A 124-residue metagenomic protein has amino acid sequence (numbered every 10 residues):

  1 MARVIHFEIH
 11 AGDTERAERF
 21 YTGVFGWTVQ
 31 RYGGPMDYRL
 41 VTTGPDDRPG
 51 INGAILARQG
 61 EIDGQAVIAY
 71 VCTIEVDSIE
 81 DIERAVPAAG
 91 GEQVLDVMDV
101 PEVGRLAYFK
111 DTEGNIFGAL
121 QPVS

Functional and structural regions predicted by a protein language model:
M1-R19, A69-I74, P122-S124: N-terminal beta-strand motif that seeds the catalytic metal site of vicinal oxygen chelate
A2, I9, Q30-Y32, E83-S124: Vicinal oxygen chelate
I5, D37-R39, Y70, R105-A107: Short beta-strand micro-motifs in enzyme catalytic cores
E8-G50: Core segments of cupin and vicinal oxygen chelate
P45-P49, E61, I79: Short, charged/polar surface micro-motifs in flexible loops or helix N-caps
G50-A57: A short, structured beta-strand/loop element
Q65-E92: Mid-chain, well-packed structural core segment of small domains
